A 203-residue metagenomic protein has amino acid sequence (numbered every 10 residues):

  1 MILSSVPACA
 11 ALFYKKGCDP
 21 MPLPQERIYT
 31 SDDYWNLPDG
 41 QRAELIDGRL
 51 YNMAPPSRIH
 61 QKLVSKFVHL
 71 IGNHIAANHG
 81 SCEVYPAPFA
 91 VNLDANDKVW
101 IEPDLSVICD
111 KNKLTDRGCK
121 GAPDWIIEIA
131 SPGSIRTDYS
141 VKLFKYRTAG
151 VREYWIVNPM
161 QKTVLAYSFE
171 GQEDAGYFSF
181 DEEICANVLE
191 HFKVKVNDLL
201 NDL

Functional and structural regions predicted by a protein language model:
I2-L203: Gly/Pro/Ser/Thr-rich low-complexity, intrinsically disordered segments predominantly at protein N-termini
